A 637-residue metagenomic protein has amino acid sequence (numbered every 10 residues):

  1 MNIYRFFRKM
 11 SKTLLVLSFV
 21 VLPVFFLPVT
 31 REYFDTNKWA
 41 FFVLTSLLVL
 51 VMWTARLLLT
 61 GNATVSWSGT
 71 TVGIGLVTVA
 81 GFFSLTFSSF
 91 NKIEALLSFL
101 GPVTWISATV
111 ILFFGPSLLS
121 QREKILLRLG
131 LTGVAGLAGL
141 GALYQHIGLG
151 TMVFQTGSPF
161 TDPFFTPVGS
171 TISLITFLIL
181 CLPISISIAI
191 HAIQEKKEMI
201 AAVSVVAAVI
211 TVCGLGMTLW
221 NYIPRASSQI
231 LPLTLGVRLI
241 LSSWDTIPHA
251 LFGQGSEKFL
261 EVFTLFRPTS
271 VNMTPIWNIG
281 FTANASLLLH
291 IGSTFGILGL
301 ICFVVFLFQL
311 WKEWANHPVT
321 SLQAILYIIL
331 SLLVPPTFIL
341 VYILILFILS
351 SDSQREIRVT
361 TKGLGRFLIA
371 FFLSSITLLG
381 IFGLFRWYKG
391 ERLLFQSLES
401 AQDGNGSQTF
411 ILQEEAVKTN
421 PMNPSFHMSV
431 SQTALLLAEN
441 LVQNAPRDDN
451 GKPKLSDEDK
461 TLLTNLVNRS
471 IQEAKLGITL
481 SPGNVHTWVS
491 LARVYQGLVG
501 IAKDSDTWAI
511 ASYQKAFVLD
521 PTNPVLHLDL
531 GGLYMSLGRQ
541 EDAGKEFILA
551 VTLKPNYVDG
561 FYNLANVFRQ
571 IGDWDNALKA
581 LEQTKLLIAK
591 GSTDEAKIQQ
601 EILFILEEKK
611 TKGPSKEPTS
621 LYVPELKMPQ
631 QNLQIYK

Functional and structural regions predicted by a protein language model:
M1-L100, T104-G133, F154-Q155, I184-A208 (+4 more regions): Transmembrane signal-anchor hairpin modules in multi-pass inner-membrane enzymes, especially those that act on
L14-F19, P23, A135, T282 (+1 more regions): Loop-to-helix entry and N-terminal half of a specific, functionally important transmembrane alpha helix in multi-pass
V24-Y33, S286-L287, G292-T294, L322-I345: Membrane helix-loop boundary segments at the extracytoplasmic
K92-T104, F160-L174, T282-T294: Short aromatic-rich membrane-water interface segments that cap or initiate transmembrane helices in multi-pass membrane
G150-F164, S256-S293, A445-T461: Interfacial juxtamembrane loops and adjacent helix segments that form the catalytic/substrate-binding surfaces
E198, I297-S321: Hydrophobic transmembrane alpha-helices and their immediate junctions
R225-L265, G280-H290: Membrane-interface loop/short-helix elements at transmembrane-helix boundaries of multipass membrane proteins
F395-K637: C-terminal luminal/periplasmic domains and tails of membrane-associated envelope-modifying transferases
